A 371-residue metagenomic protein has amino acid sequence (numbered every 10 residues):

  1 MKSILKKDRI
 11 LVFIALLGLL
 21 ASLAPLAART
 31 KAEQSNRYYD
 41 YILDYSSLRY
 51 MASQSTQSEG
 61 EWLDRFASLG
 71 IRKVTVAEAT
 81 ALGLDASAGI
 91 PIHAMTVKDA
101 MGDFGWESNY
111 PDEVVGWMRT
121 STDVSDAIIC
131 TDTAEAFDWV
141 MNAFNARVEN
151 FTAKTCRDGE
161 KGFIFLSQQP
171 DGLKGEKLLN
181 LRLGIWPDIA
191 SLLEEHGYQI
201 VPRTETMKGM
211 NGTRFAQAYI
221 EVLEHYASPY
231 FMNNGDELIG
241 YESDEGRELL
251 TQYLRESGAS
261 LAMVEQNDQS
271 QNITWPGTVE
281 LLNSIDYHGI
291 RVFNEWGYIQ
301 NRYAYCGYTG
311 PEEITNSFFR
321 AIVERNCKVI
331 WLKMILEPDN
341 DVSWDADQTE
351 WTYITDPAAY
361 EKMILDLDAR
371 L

Functional and structural regions predicted by a protein language model:
M1-K6: N-terminal Lys/Arg-rich, disordered targeting/topogenic segments
R9-L26: Hydrophobic membrane-insertion alpha-helices, especially the h-region of bacterial N-terminal signal peptides
A32-L371: Soluble extramembrane regions of membrane proteins in the secretory/endomembrane system
